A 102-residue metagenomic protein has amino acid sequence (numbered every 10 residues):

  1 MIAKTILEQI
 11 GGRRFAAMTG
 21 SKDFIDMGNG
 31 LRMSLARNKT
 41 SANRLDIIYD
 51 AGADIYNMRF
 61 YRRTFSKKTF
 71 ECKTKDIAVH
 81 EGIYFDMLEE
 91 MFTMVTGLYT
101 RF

Functional and structural regions predicted by a protein language model:
M1-T40: Negatively charged, low-complexity tracts enriched in Asp/Glu with abundant Ser/Thr
L31, A42, C72-D76: Generic preference for well-ordered secondary structure
R32-S34, N57-R59, D76: Ser/Thr- (and often Asn-) enriched beta-sheet segments in non-cytosolic proteins
L35-D46, A53: Polar, low-complexity loop segments and adjacent catalytic/binding residues used for recognizing and processing sugar
N43, N57, K68-F70: Short acidic, gly/pro-rich beta-turn/loop elements at beta-sheet edges and active-site/ligand-binding grooves
I48-Y49, Y99: Surface-exposed, well-ordered secondary-structure segments
D50-F65: Short, surface-exposed beta-strand/strand-loop-strand elements in extracellular ectodomains
T64-F102: Mixed-charge, Lys/Arg-enriched low-complexity segments
